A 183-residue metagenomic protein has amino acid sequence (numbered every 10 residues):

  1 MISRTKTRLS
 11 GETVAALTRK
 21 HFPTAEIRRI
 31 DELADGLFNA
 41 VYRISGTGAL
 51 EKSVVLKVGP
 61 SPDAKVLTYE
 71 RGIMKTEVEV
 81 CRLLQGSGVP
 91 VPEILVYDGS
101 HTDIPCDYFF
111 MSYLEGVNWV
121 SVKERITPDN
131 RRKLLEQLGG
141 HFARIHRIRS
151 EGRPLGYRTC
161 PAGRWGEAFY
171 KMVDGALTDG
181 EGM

Functional and structural regions predicted by a protein language model:
M1-E26: Juxta-kinase regulatory segment immediately upstream of eukaryotic protein kinase catalytic domains
I2-L9, E115-V117, G182-M183: Short, exposed beta-strand "edge-strand" segments with a Pro/Gly-rich flavor and a Y/T-containing core
D31-G182: ATP-binding pocket architecture of kinase catalytic cores
